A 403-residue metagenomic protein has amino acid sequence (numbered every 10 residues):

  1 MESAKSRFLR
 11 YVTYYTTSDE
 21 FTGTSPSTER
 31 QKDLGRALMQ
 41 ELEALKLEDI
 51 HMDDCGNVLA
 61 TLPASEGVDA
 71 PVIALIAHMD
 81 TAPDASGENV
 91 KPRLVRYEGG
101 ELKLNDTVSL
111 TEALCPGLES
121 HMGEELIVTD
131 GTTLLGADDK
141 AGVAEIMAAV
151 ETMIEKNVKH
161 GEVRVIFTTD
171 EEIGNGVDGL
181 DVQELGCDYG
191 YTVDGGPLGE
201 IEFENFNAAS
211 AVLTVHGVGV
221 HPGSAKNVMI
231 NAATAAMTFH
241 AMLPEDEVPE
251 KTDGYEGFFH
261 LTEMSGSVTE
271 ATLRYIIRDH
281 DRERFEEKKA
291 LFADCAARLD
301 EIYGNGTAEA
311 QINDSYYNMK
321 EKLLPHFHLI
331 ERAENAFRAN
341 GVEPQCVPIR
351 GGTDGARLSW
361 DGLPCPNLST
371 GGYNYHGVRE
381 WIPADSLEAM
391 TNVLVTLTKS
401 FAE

Functional and structural regions predicted by a protein language model:
E2-E29, V128, Y316, H376-G377: N-terminal capping segment at the start of a domain
R7-R10, A37, E41-L45, T152 (+6 more regions): Generic non-transmembrane alpha-helical segments
E20-F21, D49, K159-E162, E245-H260 (+3 more regions): Flexible, glycine/charged-enriched surface loops at secondary-structure junctions
G23-A70, A74-I76, D80: A non-catalytic alpha/beta surface segment that caps or lines the substrate-entry region of metallo-dependent hydrolase
V68-K159, C187: Active-site metal-coordination/substrate-binding segment of hydrolases, especially metallo-dependent peptidases
E124-A137, D170-A293, A297, G306-A308 (+1 more regions): Midchain, well-structured core segments that form catalytic/ion-binding scaffolds
T234-K251, F258-H260, T307, Y317-P366: Active-site-adjacent substrate-binding region of metalloamidase/peptidase-like peptide-processing proteins
S267-T269, E343-T396: Zn-dependent metallopeptidase/amidohydrolase metal-coordination segment
